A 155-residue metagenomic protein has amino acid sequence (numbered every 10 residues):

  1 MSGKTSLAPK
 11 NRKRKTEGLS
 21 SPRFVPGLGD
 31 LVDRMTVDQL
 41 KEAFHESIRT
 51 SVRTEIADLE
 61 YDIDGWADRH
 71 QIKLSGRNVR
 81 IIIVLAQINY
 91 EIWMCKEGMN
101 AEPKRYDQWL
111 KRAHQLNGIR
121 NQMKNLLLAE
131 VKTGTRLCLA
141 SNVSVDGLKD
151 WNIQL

Functional and structural regions predicted by a protein language model:
S6-L155: Anionic, Ser/Thr-rich low-complexity intrinsically disordered regions
